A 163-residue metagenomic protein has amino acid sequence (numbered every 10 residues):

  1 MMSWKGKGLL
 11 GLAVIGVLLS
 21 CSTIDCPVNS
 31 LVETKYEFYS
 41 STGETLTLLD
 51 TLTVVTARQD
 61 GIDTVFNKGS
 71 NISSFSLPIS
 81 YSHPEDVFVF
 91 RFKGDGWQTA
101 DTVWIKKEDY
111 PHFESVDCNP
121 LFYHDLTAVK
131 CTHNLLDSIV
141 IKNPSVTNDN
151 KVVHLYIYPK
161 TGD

Functional and structural regions predicted by a protein language model:
M1-C21: Sec-dependent bacterial lipoprotein signal peptides
G16-F38: Bacterial Sec-dependent N-terminal signal peptides
C21-V28, S73, P78-D163: Extracytoplasmic cysteine-anchoring/structural motifs
E33, L49-T51, V87, V152: Exposed beta-strand and adjacent loop surfaces of beta-rich binding modules that mediate intermolecular recognition
E37-L46: Structural motif
T45, T51, G61-T64, D101-T102 (+2 more regions): Coil residues (strongly favoring Ser/Thr
V54-I62, D95: Change "in extracellular beta-sheet-rich domains … of secreted and cell-surface proteins" to "in beta-sheet-rich domains
V65-S70: Short beta-strand segments within Ig-like beta-sandwich modules, predominantly Fibronectin type-III
